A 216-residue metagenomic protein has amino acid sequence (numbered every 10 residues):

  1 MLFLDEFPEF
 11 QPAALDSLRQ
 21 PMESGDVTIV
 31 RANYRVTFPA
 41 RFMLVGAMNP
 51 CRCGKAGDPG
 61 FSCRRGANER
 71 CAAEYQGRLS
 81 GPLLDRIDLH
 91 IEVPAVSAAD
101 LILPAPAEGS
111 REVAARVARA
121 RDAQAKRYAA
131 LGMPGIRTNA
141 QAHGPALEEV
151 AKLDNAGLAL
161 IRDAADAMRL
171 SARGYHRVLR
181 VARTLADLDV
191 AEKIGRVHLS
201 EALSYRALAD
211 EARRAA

Functional and structural regions predicted by a protein language model:
L2-E6: Walker B beta-strand of ABC/ABC-like P-loop ATPase nucleotide-binding domains, specifically the conserved hydrophobic
F7, A13-A215: Basic, amphipathic alpha-helical bundle interface domains used for macromolecular binding and assembly
